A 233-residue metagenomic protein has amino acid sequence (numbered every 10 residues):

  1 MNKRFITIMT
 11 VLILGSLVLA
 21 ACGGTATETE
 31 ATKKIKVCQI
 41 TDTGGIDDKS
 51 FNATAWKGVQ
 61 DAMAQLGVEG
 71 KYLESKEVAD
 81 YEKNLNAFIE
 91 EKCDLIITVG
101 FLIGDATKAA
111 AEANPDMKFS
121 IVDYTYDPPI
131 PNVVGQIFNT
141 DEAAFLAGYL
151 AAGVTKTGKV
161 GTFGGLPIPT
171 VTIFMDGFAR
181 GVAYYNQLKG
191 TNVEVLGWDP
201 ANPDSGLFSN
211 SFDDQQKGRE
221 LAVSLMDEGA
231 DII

Functional and structural regions predicted by a protein language model:
M1-M9: Bacterial N-terminal signal peptides that target proteins for export
L12-I13: Repetitive helical segments and hydrophobic/amphipathic motifs
S16-A21: C-terminal motif of bacterial Sec signal peptides marking the signal peptidase cleavage site
A26-I233: A residue-level marker of the well-folded mature domains of exported/periplasmic proteins
